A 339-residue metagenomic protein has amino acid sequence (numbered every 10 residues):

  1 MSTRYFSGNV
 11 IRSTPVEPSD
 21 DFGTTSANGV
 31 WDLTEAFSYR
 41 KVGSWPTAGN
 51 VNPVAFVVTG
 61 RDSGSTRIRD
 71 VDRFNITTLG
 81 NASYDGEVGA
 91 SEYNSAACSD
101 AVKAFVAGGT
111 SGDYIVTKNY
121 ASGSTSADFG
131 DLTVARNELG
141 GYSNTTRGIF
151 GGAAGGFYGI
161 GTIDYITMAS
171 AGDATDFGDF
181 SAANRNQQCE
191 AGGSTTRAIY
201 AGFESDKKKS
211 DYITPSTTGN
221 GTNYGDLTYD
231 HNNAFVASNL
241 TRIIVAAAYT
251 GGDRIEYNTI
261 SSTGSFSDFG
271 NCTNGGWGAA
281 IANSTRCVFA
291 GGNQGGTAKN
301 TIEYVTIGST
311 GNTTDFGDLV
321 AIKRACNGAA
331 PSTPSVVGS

Functional and structural regions predicted by a protein language model:
M1-S339: Polar, enzyme-active/binding microenvironments
